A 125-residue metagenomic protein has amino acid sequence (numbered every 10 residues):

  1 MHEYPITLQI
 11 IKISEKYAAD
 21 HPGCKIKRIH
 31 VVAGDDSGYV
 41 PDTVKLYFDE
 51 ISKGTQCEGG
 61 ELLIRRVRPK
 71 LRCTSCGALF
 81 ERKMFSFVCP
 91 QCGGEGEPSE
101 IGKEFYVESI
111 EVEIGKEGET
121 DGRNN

Functional and structural regions predicted by a protein language model:
M1-E58: Long, charged N-terminal interaction/targeting segments
H2-E15, P41, E58-L63, E97-N125: Extended interfacial segments that mediate partner engagement and assembly in macromolecular machines
V32-D36, R65-P69, E108-I110: Short loop/turn motifs enriched for small/polar and acidic residues
P41-D42, L46, C73, R82 (+1 more regions): Generic structural "secondary-structure junction" signal
V67-R68, K83-M84, G102: Flanking scaffold residues of small Cys/His-coordinated metal-binding clusters
L71, F87, F105: Cys/His-enriched microdomains
C73-C76, C89-C92: Short cysteine-rich clusters marking metal-coordination/redox-active sites
L79-F80, G96: Cys/His-rich microdomains that often coordinate metals
